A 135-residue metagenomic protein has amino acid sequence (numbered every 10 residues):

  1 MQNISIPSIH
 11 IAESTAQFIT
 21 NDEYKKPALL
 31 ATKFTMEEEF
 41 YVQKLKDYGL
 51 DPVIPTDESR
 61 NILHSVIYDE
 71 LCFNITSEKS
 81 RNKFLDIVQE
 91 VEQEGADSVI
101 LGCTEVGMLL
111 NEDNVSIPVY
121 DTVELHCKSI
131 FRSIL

Functional and structural regions predicted by a protein language model:
M1-L135: Non-catalytic structural scaffold of enzyme domains
